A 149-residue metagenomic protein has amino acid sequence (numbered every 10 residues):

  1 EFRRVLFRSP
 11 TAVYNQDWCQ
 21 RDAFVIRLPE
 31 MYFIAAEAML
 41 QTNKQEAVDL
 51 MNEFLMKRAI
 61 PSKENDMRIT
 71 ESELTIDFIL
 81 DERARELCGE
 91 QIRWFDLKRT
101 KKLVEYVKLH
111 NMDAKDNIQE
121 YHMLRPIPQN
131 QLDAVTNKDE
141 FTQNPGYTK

Functional and structural regions predicted by a protein language model:
F2-L6: Short, small-residue-biased leader/transition segments that mark boundaries at the very start of proteins
R8, N15-V25, L55, D66-K149: Long, intrinsically disordered, low-complexity segments
E46-A47: Alpha-helical positions within canonical tetratricopeptide repeat
L50-E53: Alpha-helical solenoid repeat scaffolds, predominantly canonical TPR units
